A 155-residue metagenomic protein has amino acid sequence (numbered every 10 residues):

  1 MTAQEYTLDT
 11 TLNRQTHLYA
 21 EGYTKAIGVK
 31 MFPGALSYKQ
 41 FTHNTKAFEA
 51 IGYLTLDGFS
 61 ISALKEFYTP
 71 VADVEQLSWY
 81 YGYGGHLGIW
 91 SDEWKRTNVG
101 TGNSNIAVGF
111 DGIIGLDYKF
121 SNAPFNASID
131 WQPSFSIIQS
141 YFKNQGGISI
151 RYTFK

Functional and structural regions predicted by a protein language model:
M1-A20: Cleavable N-terminal export/targeting peptides
L8-R14, K46-A50, I89-I106: Flexible, solvent-exposed loop segments that connect beta-strands
H17-L56, Y83-L87, A127-F135: Transmembrane beta-strand segments that form the barrel wall of outer-membrane beta-barrel proteins
L18-Y23, T45, P70-W79, F120-F125 (+1 more regions): Short loop/turn motifs that connect adjacent beta-strands in outer-membrane beta-barrel proteins
Y23, K30-G34, D57-I61, L77 (+2 more regions): Residues that define the transmembrane beta-barrel architecture of outer-membrane proteins
V29, L36-Q40, A63-F67, Y83-G85 (+3 more regions): Residues on the lipid-exposed face of transmembrane beta-strands in outer-membrane beta-barrel proteins
L36, D57, Y68-A72, H86-W94 (+2 more regions): Sequence/structural signature of outer-membrane beta-barrel proteins
A63-L64, D92-V99, S140-N144: Outer-membrane beta-barrel translocator domains and adjoining extracellular loop/strand segments of Gram-negative
